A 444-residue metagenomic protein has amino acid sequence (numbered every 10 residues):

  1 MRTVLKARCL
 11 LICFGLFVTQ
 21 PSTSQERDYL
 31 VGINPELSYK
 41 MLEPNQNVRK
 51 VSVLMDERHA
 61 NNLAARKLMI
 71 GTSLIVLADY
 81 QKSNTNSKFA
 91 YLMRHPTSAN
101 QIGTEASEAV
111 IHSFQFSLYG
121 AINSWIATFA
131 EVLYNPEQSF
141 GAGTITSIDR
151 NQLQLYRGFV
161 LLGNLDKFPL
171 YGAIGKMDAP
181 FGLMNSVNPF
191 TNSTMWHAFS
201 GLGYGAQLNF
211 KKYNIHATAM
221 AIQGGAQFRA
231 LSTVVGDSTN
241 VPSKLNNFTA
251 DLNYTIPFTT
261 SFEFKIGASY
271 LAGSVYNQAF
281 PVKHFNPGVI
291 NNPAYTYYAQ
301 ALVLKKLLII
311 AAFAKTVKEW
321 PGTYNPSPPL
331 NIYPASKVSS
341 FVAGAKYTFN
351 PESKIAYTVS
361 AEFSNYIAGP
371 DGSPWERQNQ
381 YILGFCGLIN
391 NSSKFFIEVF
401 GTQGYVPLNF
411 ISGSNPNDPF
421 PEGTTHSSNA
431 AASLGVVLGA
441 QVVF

Functional and structural regions predicted by a protein language model:
M1-L10: Bacterial N-terminal signal peptides that target proteins for export
C9-V18: Bacterial N-terminal signal peptides
Q20-F89: N-terminal periplasmic/intermembrane-space "pro-region" immediately following the signal or transit peptide
E26-N45, S83, N100-G103, S147-I148 (+1 more regions): Outer-membrane beta-barrel pore domains
N61-N84, G103-Q227, T249, N253-T260 (+2 more regions): Outer membrane beta-barrel
R94-T97, W125, E131, N135-A142 (+5 more regions): Flexible, solvent-exposed coil segments and beta strand-coil junctions, predominantly the extracellular/periplasmic
V110-S113, L153-R157, G201-G205, L245-T249 (+4 more regions): Transmembrane beta-barrel architecture of outer-membrane proteins
A226-P281, I290: Loop-centered beta-sheet repeat module
